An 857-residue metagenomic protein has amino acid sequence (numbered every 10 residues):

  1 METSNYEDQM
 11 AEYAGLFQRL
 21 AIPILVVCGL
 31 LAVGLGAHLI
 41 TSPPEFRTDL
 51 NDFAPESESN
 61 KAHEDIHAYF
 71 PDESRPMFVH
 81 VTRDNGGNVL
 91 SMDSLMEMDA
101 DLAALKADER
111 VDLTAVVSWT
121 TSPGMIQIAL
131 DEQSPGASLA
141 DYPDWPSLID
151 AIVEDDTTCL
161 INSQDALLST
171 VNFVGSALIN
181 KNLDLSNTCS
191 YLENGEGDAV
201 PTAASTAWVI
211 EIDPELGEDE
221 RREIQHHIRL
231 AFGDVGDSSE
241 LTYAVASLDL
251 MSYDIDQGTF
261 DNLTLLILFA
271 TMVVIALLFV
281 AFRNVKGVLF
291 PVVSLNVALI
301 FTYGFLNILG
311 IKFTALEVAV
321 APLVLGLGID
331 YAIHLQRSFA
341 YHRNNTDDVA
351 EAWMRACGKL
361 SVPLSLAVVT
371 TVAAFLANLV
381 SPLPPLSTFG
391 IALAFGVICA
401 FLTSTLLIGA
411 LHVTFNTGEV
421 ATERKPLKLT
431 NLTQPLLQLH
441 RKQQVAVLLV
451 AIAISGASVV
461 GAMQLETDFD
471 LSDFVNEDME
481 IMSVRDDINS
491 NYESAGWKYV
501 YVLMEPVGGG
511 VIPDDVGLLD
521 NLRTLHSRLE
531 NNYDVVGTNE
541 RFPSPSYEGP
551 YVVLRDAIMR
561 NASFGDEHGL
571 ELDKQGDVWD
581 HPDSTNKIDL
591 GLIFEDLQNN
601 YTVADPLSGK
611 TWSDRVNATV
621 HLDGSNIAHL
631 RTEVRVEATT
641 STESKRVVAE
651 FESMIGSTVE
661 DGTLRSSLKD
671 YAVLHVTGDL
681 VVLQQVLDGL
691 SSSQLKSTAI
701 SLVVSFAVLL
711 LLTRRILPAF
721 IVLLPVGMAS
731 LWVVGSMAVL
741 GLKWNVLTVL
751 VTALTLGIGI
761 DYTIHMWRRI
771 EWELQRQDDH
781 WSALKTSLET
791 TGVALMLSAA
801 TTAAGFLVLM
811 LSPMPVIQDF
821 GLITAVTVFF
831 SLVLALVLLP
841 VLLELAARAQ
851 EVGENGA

Functional and structural regions predicted by a protein language model:
E2-T271, I275-K286, G418-A699, R848-A857: Feature of extramembrane
P23, V27, L265, F269 (+16 more regions): Alpha-helical transmembrane segments of multi-pass inner-membrane proteins, especially transporters/permeases
H38, L277, L309, S365-F415 (+3 more regions): Hydrophobic, glycine/alanine-rich multi-pass transmembrane helices and their short helix-loop junctions in large
D256-F313, V380-P384, K696-L742, L811-M814: Interfacial segments of transmembrane alpha-helices in multi-pass membrane proteins
G258-L265, V292, Y331, R343-S381 (+5 more regions): Pore- and gate-forming transmembrane helices of large, multi-pass membrane proteins
I275-F279, N296, K312-I333, L376 (+6 more regions): Hydrophobic transmembrane alpha-helices
L323-N344, L364, T371, F401-L407 (+4 more regions): Short helical (or helix-break) motifs at transmembrane helix termini and adjacent helical loops in multi-pass membrane
N617-D623, H629-L754, I764-E771, T791-A794 (+2 more regions): Membrane-proximal extracellular juxtamembrane segment immediately upstream of a following transmembrane helix
